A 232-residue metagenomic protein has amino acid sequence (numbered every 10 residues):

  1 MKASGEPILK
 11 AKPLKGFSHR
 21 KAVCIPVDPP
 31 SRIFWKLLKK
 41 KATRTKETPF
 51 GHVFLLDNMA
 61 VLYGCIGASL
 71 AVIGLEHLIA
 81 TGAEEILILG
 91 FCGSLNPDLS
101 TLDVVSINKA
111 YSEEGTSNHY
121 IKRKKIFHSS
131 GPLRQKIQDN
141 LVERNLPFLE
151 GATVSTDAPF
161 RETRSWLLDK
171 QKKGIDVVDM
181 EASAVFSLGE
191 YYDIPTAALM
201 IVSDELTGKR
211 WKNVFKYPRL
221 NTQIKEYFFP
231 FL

Functional and structural regions predicted by a protein language model:
M1-Q135: Metabolite-binding pocket within alpha/beta catalytic cores that recognizes anionic/polar moieties
L87, V105, G151, V178 (+1 more regions): Hydrophobic/aromatic beta-strand patches that form the interior of the parallel beta-sheet core in alpha/beta enzyme
V104-I107, T196, F215-Y217: Short, hinge-like loop/turn segments at secondary-structure boundaries
E113-T116, R161-T163, L206-R210: Short acidic/His/Gly/Ser-rich catalytic and metal-binding motifs that mark active-site loops of diverse hydrolases
K124-K173: Active-site rim beta-loop-alpha module in soluble metabolic enzymes
K136-R144, L188, Y227-F231: Generic non-transmembrane alpha-helical segments
S165-E205: A C-terminal functional module that forms or caps the active site or interfaces directly with catalytic machinery
L206-L232: His/Asp/Glu-rich mid-to-C-terminal helical/loop segments that flank catalytic regions of hydrolases
